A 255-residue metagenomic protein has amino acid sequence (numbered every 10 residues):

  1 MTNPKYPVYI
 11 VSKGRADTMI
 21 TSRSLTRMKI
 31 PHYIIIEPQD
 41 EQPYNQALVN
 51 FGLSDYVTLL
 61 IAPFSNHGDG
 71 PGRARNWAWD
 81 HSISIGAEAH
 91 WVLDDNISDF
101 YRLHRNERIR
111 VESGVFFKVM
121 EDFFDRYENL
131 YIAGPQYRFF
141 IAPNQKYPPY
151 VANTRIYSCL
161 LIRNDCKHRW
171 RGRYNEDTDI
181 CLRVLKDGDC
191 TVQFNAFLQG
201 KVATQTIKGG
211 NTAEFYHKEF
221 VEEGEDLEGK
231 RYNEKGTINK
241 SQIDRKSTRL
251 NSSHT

Functional and structural regions predicted by a protein language model:
N3-P7, R15-D17, G172-Y174, T178-R249: C-terminal catalytic/acceptor-binding lobe
P7-I30, I36, D40-L48: Short, well-formed alpha-helical segments that are part of the catalytic scaffolds of diverse glycosyltransferases
I10-S12, I36-P38, G134, N195 (+1 more regions): Short beta-strand/turn micro-motifs composed of small residues that flank or help shape donor/cofactor-binding pockets
T21-L25, P43-L53, P148, K240-R245: Short, aromatic/basic amphipathic alpha-helical patches
E37-L93, S98-I109: Active-site-proximal specificity loops/subdomain of glycosyltransferases
A87, Y127-L130, D189: Short, high-confidence coil segments that cap the C-terminus of an alpha-helix and link into the following beta-strand
D99-R183, N211: Conserved catalytic core of nucleotide-sugar-dependent glycosyltransferases
L250-T255: Short "domain-exit" segments at the C-terminal end of structured domains
